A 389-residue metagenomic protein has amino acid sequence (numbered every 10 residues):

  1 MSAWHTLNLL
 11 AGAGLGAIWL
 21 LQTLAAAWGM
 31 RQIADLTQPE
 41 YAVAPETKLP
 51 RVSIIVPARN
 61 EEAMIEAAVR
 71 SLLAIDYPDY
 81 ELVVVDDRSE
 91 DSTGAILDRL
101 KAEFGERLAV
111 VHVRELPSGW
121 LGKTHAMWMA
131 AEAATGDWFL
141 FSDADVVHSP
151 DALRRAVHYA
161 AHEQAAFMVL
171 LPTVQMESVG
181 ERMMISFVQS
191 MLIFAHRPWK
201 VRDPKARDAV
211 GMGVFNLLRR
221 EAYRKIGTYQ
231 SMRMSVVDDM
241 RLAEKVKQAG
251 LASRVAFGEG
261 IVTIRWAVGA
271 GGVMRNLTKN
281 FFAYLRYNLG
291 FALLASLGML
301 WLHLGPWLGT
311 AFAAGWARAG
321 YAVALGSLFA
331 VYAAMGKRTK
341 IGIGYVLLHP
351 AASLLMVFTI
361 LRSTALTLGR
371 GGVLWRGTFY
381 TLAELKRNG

Functional and structural regions predicted by a protein language model:
M1-E46, S186, P198: N-terminal membrane-anchoring/stem segments of glycan-assembly enzymes
T23-Q32, F104-G105, A109-E132, R155 (+6 more regions): Long helical/loop segments within the catalytic core of UDP-sugar-dependent glycosyltransferases, especially the large
P50-S53, E81: Cell-envelope/extracellular polymer assembly enzymes that use nucleotide-activated donors
R70-D79: Short, acidic, metal-binding catalytic loop of nucleotide-sugar glycosyltransferases
P78, D86-I96, E115: A conserved acidic beta->alpha catalytic loop
S92, S142-Y159: Acidic donor-binding/catalytic loop of UDP-sugar-dependent glycosyltransferases, especially processive GT2
A160, A166-F194, E221-R224, T228-F291 (+2 more regions): Catalytic donor/gating beta->alpha subdomain of glycosyltransferases that bind UDP-sugars
A292-R370: Membrane-embedded multi-pass helical conduit in multi-pass membrane proteins, especially envelope-biosynthetic
